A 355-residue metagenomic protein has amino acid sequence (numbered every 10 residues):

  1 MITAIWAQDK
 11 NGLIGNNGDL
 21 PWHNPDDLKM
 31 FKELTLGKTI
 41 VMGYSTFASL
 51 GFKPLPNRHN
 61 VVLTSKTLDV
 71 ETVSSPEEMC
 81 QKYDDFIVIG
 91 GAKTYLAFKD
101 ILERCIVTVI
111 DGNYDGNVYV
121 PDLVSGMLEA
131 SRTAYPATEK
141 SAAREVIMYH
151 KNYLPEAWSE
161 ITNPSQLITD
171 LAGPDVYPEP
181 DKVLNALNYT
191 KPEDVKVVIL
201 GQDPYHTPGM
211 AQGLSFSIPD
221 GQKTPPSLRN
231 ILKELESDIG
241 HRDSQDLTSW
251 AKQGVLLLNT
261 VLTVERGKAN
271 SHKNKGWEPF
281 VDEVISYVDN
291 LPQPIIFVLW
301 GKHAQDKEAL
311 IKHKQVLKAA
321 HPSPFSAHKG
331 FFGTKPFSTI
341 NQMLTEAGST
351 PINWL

Functional and structural regions predicted by a protein language model:
M1-N152: Enzymes that bind and transform nitrogen-containing heteroaromatic metabolites
I2, E160-L299, H303-I311, Q315-K318 (+3 more regions): A polyanion-binding, active-site-adjacent surface
D9, S65, E77, I110 (+5 more regions): Residues that form or immediately flank small-molecule/cofactor binding pockets and catalytic motifs
N11-I14, M42, I89-G90, D115 (+5 more regions): Short glycine-rich loop/turn motifs that provide flexible caps or phosphate-binding loops at active sites
N11-I14, N152-Q166: Generic N-terminal amphipathic, Lys/Arg-enriched alpha-helix
K29, E33, E71-K82, D100 (+7 more regions): Replace "anionic and nucleotidyl ligands
I106-P136, K314-A347: Short, flexible loop segments at boundaries between secondary-structure elements
